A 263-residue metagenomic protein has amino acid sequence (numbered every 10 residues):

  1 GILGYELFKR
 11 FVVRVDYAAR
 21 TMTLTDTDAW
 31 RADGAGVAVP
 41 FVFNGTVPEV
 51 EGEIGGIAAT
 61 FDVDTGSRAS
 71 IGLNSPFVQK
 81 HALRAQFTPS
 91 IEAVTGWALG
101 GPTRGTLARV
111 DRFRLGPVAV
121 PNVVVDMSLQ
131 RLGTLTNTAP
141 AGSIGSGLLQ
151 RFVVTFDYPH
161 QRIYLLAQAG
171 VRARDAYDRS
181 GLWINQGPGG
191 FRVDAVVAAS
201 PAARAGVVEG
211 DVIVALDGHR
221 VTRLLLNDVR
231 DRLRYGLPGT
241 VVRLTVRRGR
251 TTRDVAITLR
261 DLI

Functional and structural regions predicted by a protein language model:
G1-I263: Pepsin/retropepsin-fold aspartyl endopeptidases
